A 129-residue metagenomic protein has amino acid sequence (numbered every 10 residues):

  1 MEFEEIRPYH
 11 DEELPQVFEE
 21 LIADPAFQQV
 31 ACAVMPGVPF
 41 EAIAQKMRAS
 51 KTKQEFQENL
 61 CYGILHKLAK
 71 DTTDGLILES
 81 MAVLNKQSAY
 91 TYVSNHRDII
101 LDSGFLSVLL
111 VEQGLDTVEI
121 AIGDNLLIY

Functional and structural regions predicted by a protein language model:
M1-Y90, H96-S107, V111, T117: Membrane-anchoring hydrophobic helices of lipid-metabolizing enzymes
V93-S94, I122: Short beta-strand scaffold positions
A121-Y129: Conserved nucleotide-cofactor-binding alpha/beta core module
